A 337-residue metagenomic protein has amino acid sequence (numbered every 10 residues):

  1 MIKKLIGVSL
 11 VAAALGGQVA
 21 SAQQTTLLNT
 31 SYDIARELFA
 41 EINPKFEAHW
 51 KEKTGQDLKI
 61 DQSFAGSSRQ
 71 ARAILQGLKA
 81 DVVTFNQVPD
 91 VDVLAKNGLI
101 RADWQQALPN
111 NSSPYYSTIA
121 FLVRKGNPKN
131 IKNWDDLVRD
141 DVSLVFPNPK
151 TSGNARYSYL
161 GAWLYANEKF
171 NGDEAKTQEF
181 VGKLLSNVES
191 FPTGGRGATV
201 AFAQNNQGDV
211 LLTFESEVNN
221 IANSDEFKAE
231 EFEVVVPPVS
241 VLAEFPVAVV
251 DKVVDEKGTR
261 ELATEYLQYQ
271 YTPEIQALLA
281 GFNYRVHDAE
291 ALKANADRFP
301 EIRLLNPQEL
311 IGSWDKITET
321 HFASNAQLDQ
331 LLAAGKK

Functional and structural regions predicted by a protein language model:
M1-L5: Positively charged n-region of N-terminal signal peptides that target proteins for export
G7-G17: Bacterial N-terminal signal peptides
A22-N97, A107-L108: Early extracytoplasmic/lumenal segment of secretory-pathway proteins
N43-E52, L75, K79, V88 (+11 more regions): Sec-exported extracytoplasmic/periplasmic mature domains
G55-D57, R69, G77-K79, P109 (+6 more regions): Extracytoplasmic
A95-E168: A conserved helix-loop-strand patch within extracytoplasmic ligand-binding domains of the periplasmic binding
F170-P237: Ligand-binding pocket segment of bilobal, Venus flytrap-like solute-binding proteins
K252-K337: Extracellular/periplasmic juxtamembrane helices and adjacent flexible linkers that interface with membrane partners
